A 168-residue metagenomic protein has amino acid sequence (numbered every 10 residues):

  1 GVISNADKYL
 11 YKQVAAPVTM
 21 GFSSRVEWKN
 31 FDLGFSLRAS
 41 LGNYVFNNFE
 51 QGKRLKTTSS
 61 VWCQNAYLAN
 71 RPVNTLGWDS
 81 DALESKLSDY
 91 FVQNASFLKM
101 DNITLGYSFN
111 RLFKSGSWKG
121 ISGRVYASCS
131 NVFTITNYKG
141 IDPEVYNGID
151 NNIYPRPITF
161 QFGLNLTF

Functional and structural regions predicted by a protein language model:
G1-V14, D32-S96: Surface-exposed, extracytoplasmic segments of Gram-negative outer-membrane nutrient-acquisition systems
V2-I3, E27, S128: A general beta-strand register signal
K8, Q13-T19, I153-T159: Outer-membrane beta-barrel signature, preferentially recognizing the C-terminal barrel domain of Gram-negative
A16-M20, A39-L41, L98-D101, I158: Transmembrane beta-barrel architecture of outer-membrane proteins
E27-K29, K119: Short strand-coil-strand connectors
N30-L33, L112-F113: Repeated loop/turn-to-beta-strand initiation elements of outer-membrane beta-barrel proteins
R71-F168: Membrane-interface anchoring segments and C-terminal beta-barrel signals
